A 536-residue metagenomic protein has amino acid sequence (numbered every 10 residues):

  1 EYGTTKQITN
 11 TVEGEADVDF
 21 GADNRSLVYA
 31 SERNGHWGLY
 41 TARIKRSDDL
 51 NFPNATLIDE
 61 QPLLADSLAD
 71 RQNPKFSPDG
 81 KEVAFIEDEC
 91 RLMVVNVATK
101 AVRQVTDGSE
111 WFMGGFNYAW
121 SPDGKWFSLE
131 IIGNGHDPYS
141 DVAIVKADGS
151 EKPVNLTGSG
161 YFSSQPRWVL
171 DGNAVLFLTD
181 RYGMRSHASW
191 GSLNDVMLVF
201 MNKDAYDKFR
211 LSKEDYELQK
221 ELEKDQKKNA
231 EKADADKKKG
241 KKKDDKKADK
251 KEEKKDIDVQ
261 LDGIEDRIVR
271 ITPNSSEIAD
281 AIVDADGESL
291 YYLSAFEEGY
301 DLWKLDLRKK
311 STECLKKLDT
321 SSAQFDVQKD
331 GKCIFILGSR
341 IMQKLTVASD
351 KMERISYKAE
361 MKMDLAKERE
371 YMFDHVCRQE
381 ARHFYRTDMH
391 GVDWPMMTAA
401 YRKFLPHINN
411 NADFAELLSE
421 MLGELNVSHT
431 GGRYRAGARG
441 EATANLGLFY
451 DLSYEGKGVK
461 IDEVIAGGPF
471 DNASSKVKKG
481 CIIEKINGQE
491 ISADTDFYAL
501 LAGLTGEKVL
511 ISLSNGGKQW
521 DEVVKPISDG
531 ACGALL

Functional and structural regions predicted by a protein language model:
E1, T9-E15, R25, A30-F52 (+12 more regions): A flexible loop/linker signature enriched in serine peptidases of the S9 family
Y2-T5, T56-L63, I257-S275: A short helix->beta-strand "capping" segment at the edge of beta-propeller domains
T4-T9, E60-A65, R103-G108, P153-L156 (+2 more regions): A short beta-strand motif characteristic of beta-propeller blades
D17-S26, P74-E82, Y118-W126, P166-A174 (+2 more regions): Blade-terminus and WD-like Trp-Asp/Gly-His loop motifs, strongest in beta-propeller folds
S186, K351, S356-E420, E424-L425 (+2 more regions): Terminal targeting/pro-maturation regions of precursor/exported proteins
E217, D350-E368, D471, S492-L536: C-terminal, low-ordered peptide segments at domain boundaries
P406-Y454, Q519-L536: Extended, small/polar residue-biased N-terminal targeting/export presequences and adjacent propeptide/linker tracts
E441-A493: PDZ/PDZ-like domain segments forming the peptide/carboxylate-binding groove, activating on the N-terminal beta-strands
